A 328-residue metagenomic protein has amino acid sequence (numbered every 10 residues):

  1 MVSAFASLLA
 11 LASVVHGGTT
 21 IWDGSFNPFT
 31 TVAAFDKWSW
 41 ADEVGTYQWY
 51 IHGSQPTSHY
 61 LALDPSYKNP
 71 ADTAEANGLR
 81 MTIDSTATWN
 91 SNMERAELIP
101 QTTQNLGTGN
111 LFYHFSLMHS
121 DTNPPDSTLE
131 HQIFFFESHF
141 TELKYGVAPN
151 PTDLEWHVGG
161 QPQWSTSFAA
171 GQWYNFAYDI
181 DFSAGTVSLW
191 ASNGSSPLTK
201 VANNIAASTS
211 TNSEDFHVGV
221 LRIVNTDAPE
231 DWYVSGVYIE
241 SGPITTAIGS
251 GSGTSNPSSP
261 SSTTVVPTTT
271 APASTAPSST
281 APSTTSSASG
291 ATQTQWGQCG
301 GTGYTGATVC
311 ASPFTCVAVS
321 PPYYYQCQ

Functional and structural regions predicted by a protein language model:
M1-T20, F26: Fungal secretory targeting signals
H16-T166, V201-P257: Low-complexity, Ser/Thr/Pro/Gly-rich disordered linker/stalk regions
L111-Y113, Y174, V187, S235 (+1 more regions): Residue-level detector of short, conserved catalytic/binding motifs and their immediate flanks
G146-A148, D179-S183, V317-V319: Short beta-strand micro-motifs enriched in acidic
A169-S188: Localized edge beta-strand/strand-to-loop motifs within extracellular or lumenal beta-rich domains
S188-S192, Q326-C327: Short, surface-exposed beta-strand/strand-loop-strand elements in extracellular ectodomains
G194-S196: Change "in extracellular beta-sheet-rich domains … of secreted and cell-surface proteins" to "in beta-sheet-rich domains
G242-Q328: Fungal extracellular serine/threonine-rich, low-complexity, intrinsically disordered "mucin-like" regions of secreted
